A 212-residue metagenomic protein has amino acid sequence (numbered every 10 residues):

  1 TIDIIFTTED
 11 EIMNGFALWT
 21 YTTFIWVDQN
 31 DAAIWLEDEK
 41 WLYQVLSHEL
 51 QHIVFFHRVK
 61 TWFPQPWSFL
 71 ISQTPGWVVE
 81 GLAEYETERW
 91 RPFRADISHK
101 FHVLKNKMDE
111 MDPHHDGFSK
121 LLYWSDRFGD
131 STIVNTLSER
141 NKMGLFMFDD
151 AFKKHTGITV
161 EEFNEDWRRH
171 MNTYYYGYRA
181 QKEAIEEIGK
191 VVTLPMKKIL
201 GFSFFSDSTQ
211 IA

Functional and structural regions predicted by a protein language model:
T1-W67: Juxtacatalytic substrate-recognition/specificity segment
E37-D38, W77-V78, D116, M196-K197: A generic fold-level signal
W41-L42, T74, I199-L200: Short loop/turn microsegments at loop-to-beta-strand junctions
R58, R91-R94, S98, Y175-Y178: Short amphipathic alpha-helical interaction/hinge segments
L70-S72: Glycan-processing catalytic domains of CAZymes
T74-D96, K100-I158: Active-site-proximal alpha-helical
T136-A212: Beta/coil-rich, acidic/histidine-enriched accessory regions frequently appended to metallopeptidases
